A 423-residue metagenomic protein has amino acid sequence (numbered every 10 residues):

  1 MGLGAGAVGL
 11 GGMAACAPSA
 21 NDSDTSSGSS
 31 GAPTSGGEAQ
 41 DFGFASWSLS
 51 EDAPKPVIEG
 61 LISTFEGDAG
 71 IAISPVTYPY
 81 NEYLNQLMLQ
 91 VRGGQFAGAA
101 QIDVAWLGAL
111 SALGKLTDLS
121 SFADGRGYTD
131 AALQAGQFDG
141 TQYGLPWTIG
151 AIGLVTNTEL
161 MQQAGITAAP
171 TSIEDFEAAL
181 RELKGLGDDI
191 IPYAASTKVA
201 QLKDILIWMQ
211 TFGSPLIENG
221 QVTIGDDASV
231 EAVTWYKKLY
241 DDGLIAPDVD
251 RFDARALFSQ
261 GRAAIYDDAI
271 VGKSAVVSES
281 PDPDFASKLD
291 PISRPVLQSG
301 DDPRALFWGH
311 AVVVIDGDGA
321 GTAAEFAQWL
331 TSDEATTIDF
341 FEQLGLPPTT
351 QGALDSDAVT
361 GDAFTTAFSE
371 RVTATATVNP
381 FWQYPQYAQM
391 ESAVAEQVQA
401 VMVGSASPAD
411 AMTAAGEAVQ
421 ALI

Functional and structural regions predicted by a protein language model:
G2-G108, Q298-D301, T322, D410 (+1 more regions): Conserved N-terminal structural module of periplasmic/extracytoplasmic solute-binding proteins
T34-S35, V104-G153, D204, T211 (+3 more regions): Hinge/lid segment of periplasmic solute-binding proteins
Q40, S46, S63-T64, D68-I71 (+5 more regions): Extracytoplasmic/periplasmic substrate-recognition and gating elements
L89-Q90, A97-G98, G125-M161, D301-A305 (+1 more regions): A structural signal for short loop-to-beta-strand junctions that line the ligand-binding cleft of periplasmic/secreted
A131, I292-S293, E342-Q389, A393: Long, aromatic- and glycine/proline-rich binding clefts that accommodate carbohydrate-like moieties
Y143-P146, I152, E174-V222, A228 (+1 more regions): Extracytoplasmic/periplasmic solute-binding protein
Q162, D241, T373-I423: Conserved C-terminal helix/tail region of periplasmic/extracytoplasmic solute-binding proteins
L180-R181, Q221-P247: Glycine-centered hinge/linker elements that transmit conformational signals in sensory and ligand-binding systems
